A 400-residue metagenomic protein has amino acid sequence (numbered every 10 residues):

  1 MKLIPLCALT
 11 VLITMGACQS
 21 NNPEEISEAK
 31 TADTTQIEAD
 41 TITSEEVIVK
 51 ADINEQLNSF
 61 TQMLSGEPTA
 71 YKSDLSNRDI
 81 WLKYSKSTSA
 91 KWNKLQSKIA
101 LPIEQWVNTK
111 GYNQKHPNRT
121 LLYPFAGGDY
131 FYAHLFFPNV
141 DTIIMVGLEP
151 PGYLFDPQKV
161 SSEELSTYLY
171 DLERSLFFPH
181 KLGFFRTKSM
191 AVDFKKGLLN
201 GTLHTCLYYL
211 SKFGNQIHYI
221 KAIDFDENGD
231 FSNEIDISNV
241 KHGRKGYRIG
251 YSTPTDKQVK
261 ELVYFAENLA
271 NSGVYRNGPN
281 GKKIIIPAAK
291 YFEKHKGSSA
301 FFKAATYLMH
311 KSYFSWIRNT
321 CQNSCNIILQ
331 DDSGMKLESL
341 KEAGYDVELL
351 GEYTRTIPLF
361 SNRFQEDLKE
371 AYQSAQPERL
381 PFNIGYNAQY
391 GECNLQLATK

Functional and structural regions predicted by a protein language model:
K2-L9: Sec-dependent signal peptide recognition, specifically the positively charged N-region followed immediately by
M15-A17: C-terminal motif of bacterial Sec signal peptides marking the signal peptidase cleavage site
Q19-N21: Bacterial signal peptide processing site
K30, I37-P179, G246-T253, K257-K400: Non-globular targeting/processing and membrane-anchoring segments
L182-G250: Short helix-loop boundary/capping segments
